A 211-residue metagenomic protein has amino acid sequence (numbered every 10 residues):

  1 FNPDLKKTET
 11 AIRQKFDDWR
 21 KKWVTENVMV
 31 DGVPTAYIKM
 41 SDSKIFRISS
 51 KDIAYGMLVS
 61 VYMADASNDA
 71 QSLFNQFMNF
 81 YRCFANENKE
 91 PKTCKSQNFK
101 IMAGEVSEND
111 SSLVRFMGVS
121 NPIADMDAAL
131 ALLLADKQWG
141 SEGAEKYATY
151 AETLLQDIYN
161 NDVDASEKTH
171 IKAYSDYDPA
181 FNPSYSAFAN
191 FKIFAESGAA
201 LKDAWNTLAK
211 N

Functional and structural regions predicted by a protein language model:
F1-K51, Y62, A66-R115, A200 (+1 more regions): Low-complexity, Ser/Thr/Pro/Gly-enriched N-terminal "stalk/linker" regions
F1-L5, D52-D69, F80-C83, D127-E142 (+1 more regions): Well-ordered alpha-helical scaffold segments within catalytic/enzyme domains
E9-I12, F16, F74, D125 (+3 more regions): A structural signal for well-ordered alpha-helical scaffolds and beta->alpha junctions
V28, G32, M57-V59, E90 (+5 more regions): An almost-null, non-specific background feature that weakly reflects generic protein context rather than any particular
G56, K100-E108, S166-K172, N190: Aromatic-enriched hydrophobic runs in primary sequence
S112-I123, D127: Peptidoglycan-targeting cell-wall enzymes and recognition modules
L132-N211: Aromatic- and glycine-enriched pocket-lining scaffold segments that form the walls of small-molecule binding clefts
